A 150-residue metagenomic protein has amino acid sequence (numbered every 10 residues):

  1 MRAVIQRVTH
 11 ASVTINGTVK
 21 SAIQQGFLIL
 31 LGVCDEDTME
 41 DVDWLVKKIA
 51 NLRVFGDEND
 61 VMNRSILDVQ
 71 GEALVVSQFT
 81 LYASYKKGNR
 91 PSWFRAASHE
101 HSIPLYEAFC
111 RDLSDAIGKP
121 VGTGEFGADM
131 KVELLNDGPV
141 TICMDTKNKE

Functional and structural regions predicted by a protein language model:
M1-S92, P104-E150: N-terminal, polar/charged subdomain of small-to-medium soluble alpha/beta proteins
A97-L105: C-terminal helical cap/extension that packs against the catalytic core of soluble nucleotide-cofactor enzymes
